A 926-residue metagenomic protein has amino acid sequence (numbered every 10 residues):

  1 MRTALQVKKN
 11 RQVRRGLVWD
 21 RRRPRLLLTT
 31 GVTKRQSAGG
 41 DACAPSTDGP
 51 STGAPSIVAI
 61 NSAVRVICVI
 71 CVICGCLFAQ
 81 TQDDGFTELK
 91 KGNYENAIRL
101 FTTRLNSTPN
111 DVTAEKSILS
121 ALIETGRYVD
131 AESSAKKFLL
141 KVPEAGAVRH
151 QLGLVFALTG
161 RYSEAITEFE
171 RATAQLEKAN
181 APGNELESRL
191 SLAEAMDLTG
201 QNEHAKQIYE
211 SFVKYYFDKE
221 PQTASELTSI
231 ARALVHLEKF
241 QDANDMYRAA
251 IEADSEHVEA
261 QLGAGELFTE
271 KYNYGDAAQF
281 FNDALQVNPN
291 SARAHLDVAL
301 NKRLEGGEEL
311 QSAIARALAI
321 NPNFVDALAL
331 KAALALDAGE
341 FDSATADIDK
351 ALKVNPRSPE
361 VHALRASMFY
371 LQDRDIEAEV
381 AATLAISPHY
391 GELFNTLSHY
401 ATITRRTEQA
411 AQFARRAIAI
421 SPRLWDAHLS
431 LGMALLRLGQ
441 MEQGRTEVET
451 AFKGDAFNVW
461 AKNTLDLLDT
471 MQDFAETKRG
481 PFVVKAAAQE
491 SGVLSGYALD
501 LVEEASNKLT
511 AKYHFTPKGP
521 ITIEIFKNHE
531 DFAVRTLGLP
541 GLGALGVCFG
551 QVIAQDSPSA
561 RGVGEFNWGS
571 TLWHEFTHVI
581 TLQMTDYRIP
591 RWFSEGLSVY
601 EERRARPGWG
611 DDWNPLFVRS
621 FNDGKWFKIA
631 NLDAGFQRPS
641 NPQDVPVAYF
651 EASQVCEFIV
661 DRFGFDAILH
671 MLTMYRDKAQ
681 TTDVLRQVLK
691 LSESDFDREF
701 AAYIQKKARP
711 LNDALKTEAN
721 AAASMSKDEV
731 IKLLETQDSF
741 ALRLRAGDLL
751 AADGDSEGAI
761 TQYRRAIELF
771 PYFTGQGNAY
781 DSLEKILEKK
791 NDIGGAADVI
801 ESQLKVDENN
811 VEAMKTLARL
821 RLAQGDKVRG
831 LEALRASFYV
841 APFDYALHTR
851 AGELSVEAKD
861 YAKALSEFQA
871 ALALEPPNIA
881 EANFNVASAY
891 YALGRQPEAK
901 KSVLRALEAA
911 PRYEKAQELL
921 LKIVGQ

Functional and structural regions predicted by a protein language model:
G92-R99, T125-K137, G160-R171, G200-S211 (+13 more regions): Structural signature of tandem alpha-helical TPR/SEL1-like repeats, specifically the intra-repeat loop/turn
T103-N106, K137-L140, A174, K214 (+14 more regions): Conserved structural position within tetratricopeptide repeats
P109, P143, E177, G183 (+15 more regions): Short coil turns that delineate tetratricopeptide repeat
V112-T113, G146-A147, N180, L186 (+15 more regions): Helix-start (N-cap) detector for alpha-helical repeat units in TPR-like alpha-solenoids, especially tetratricopeptide
S117-I118, Q151, S191, E226-S229 (+13 more regions): Canonical tetratricopeptide repeat
Q279, Q286, S312, A319 (+9 more regions): Juxtacatalytic substrate-recognition/specificity segment
D297, L364, R416, Q443 (+7 more regions): Beta/coil-rich, acidic/histidine-enriched accessory regions frequently appended to metallopeptidases
